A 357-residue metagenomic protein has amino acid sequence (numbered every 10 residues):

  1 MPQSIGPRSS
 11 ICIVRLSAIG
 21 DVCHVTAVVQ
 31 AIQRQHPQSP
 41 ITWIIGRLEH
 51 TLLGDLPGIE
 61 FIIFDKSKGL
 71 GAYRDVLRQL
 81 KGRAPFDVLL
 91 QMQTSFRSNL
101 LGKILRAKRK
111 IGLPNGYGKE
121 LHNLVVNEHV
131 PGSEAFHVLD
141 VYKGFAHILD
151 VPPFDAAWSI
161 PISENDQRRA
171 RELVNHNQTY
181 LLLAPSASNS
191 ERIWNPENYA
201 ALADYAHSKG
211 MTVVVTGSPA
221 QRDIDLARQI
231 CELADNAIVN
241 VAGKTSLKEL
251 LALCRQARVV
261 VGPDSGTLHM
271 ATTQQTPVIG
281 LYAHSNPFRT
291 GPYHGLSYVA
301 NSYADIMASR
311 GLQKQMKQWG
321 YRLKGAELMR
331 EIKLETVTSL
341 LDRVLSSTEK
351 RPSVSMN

Functional and structural regions predicted by a protein language model:
M1-N357: Catalytic machinery of carbohydrate-active enzymes, primarily nucleotide-sugar-dependent glycosyltransferases
